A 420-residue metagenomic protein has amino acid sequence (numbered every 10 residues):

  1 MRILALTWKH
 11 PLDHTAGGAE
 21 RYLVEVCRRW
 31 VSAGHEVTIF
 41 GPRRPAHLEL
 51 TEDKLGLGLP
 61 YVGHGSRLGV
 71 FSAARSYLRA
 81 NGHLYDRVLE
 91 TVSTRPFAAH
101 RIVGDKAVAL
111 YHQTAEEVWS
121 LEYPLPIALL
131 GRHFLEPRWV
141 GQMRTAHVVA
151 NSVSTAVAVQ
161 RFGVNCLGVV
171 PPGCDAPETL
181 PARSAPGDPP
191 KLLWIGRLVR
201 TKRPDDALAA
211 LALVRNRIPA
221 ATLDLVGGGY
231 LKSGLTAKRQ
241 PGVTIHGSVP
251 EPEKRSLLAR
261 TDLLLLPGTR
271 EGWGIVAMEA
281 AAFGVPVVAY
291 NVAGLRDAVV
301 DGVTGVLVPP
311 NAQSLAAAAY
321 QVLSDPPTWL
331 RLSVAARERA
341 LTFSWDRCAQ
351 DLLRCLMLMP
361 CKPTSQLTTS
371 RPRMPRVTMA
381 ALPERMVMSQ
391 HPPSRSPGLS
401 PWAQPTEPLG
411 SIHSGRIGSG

Functional and structural regions predicted by a protein language model:
I127-V148, V157: Membrane-proximal helix-turn-helix segments that form the acceptor-binding/catalytic region of lipid-linked
V149, R183-K202, L208-A212: Conserved donor-binding/catalytic core segment of Leloir-type glycosyltransferases
S154, G173: Carbohydrate-associated surface elements
S233-R255: Nucleotide-activated donor-binding/catalytic signature segment of Leloir-type glycosyltransferases, i.e., the conserved
T269: Aromatic "clamp/platform" in nucleotide-sugar-dependent glycosyltransferases that forms part of the donor/acceptor
A277, P286-A289, V299: Short hydrophobic beta-strand element within catalytic cores of glycosyltransferases and related nucleotide-activated
D301-G302, V306-A312, Q321-P327: Conserved acidic donor-binding segment of nucleotide-sugar-dependent glycosyltransferases
T328-T342: A short, well-ordered alpha-helix in the C-terminal region of glycosyltransferases
